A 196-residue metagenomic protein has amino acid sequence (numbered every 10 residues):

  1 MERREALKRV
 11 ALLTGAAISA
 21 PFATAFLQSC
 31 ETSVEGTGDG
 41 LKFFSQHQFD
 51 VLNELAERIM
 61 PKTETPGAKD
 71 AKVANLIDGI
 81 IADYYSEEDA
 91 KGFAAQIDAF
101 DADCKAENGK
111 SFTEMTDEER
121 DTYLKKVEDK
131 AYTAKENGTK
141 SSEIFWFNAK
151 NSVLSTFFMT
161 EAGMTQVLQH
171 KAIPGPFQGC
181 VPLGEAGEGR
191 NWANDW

Functional and structural regions predicted by a protein language model:
M1-R4, P21-E54, R58: C-terminal segment of N-terminal export signals and the immediately downstream linker at the start of the mature
L7-Q28, T116: N-terminal export signals
G38-F43, M60-K62, A82-F93: A ubiquitous short alpha-helical element
K42-D50, G67-A68, G138-F145: Structural motif
Q46-L76: Post-signal-peptide N-terminal segment of Sec-exported extracytoplasmic proteins
E54, K72-W196: Mature-region segments of soluble proteins
